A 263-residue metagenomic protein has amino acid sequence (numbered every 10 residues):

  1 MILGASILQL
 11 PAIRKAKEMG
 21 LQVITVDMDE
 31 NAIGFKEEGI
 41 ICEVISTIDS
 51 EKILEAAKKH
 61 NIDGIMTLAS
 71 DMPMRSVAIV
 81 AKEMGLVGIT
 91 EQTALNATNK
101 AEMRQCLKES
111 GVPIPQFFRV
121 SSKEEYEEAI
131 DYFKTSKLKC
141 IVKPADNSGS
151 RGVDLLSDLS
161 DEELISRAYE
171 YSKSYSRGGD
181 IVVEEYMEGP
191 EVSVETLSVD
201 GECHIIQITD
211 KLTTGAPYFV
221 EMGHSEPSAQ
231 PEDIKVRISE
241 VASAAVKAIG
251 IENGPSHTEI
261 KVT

Functional and structural regions predicted by a protein language model:
M1-T93, E124: ATP-binding N-terminal substructure of ATP-dependent carboxylate-amine bond-forming enzymes
I2, G64-T67, P115-F118, L155 (+2 more regions): Short catalytic-loop micro-motif centered on adjacent basic/acidic residues
T25, G88-T90, Q116, I141-V142 (+1 more regions): Hydrophobic residues in well-ordered beta-strands that form the structural core
A57, I130-F133, V246: Short hydrophobic patches on amphipathic alpha-helices that form coiled-coil/helix-mediated interaction surfaces
L68, V120, T209: Conserved residues at the C-terminal ends of beta-strands
N99-I181, E188, D200, S228-E240: Active-site nucleotide/adenylate-binding loops and adjacent lid/helix of ATP-dependent enzymes
Y171-D180, E185-S228, V236-T263: Phosphate-binding core of ATP-grasp and ATP-grasp-like enzymes
